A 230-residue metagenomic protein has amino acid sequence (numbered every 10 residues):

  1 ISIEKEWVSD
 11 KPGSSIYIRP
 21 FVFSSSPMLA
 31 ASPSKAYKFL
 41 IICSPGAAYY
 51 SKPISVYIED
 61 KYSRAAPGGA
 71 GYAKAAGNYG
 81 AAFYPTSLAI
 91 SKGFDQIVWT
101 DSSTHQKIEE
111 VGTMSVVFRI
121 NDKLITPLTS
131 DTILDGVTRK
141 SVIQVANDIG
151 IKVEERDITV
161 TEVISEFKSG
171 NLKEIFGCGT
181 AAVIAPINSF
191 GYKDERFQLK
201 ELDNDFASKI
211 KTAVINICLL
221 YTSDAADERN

Functional and structural regions predicted by a protein language model:
I1-G93, F206-K209: Extended Lys/Arg-rich, glycine-bearing segments that form polyanion-binding/interaction patches within enzyme domains
P12, P33-K35, Y50, E110 (+2 more regions): A short, structural micro-pattern
S24-S25, S44-P45, Y50, D101-T104 (+2 more regions): Short acidic-glycine loop/turn motifs at beta-strand connectors
I41, V142, Y192: Residue-level signal for inorganic ion chemistry
K74-I175: Glycine-rich phosphate/ribose-binding loops and adjacent secondary-structure elements that form binding surfaces
E110, V116, N171-R196: Conserved, well-ordered active-site substructure
N188-A213: A hydrophobic, small-residue-rich beta->alpha segment in the mid-to-C-terminal subdomain of diverse proteins
Y221-E228: Conserved small/polar residues in nucleotide/adenosyl-binding loops
